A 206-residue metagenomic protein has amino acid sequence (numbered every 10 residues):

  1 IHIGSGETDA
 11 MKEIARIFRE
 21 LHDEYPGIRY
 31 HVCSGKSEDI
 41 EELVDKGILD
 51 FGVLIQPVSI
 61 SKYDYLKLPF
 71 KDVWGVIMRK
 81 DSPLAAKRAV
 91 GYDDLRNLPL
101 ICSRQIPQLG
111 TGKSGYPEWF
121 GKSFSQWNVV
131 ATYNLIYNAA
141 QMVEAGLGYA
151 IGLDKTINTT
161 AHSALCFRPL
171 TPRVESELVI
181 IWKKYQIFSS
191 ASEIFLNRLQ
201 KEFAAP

Functional and structural regions predicted by a protein language model:
I1-G4, G52, I77, I101 (+2 more regions): Short, well-ordered beta-strand segments
I1-S61, T132-Y133: Central regulatory/effector-binding core of bacterial HTH transcription factors
D9, E13, L147, C166-P206: A late-sequence structural motif
K36-L49, L54-I55, I106-C166: Hydrophobic hinge/microswitch elements
S61-K67, K71-V73, Y137-Y185: Beta-alpha-beta core module
Y63-W74, M78-S103: Flexible hinge/capping segments at coil-to-helix
D81-G91, Q108, P172-V174, Y185-S190: Short helix-loop capping/hinge motifs at secondary-structure junctions, enriched in acidic/polar residues
P99-F124, F188-S192, L196, P206: Secondary-structure junction motif
